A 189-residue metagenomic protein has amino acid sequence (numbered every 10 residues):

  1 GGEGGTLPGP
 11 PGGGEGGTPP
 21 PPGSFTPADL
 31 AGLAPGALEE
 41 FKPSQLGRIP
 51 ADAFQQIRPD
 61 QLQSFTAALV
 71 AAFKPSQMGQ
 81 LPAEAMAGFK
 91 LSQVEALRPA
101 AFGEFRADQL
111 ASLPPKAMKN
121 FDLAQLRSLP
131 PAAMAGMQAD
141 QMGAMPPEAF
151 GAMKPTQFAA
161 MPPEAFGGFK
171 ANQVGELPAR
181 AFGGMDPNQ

Functional and structural regions predicted by a protein language model:
G1-Q189: General marker for long, soluble alpha-helical cores
